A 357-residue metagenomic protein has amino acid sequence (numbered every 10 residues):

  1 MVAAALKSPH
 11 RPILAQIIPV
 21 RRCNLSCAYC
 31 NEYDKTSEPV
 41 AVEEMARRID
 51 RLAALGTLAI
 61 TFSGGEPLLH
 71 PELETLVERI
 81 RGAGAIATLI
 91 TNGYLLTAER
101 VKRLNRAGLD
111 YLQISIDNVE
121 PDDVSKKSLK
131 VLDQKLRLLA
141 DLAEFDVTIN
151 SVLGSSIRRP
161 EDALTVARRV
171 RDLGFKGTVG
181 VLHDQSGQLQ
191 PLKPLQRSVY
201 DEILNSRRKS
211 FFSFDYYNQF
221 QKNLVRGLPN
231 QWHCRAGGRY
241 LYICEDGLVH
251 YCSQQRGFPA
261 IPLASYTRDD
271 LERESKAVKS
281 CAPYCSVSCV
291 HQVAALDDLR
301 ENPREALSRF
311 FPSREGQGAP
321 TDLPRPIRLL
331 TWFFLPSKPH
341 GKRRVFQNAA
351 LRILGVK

Functional and structural regions predicted by a protein language model:
M1-Y111, P312-E315: Conserved alpha-helical substructure of the radical SAM core
L6-K7, L104, L139, Q231-H233 (+2 more regions): Short secondary-structure boundary/capping segments
I18, V40, I86, R106-H250 (+2 more regions): Radical SAM enzyme [4Fe-4S]-AdoMet core and its adjacent flexible, acidic and glycine-rich loops/tails across
R22, S26, N230-H233, S280-Y284: The −1 position to Zn-ligating cysteines in a subset of zinc-ribbon hairpins
S26, C30-Y33, G237, Q255 (+2 more regions): Cys/His-rich metal-chelating microdomains
L69, P121-D122, A294: Short glycine-rich, flexible loops that bind phosphorylated cofactors or substrates
L248-K357: Flexible mid-to-C-terminal extensions adjoining Fe-S/redox cofactors in radical SAM and related proteins
